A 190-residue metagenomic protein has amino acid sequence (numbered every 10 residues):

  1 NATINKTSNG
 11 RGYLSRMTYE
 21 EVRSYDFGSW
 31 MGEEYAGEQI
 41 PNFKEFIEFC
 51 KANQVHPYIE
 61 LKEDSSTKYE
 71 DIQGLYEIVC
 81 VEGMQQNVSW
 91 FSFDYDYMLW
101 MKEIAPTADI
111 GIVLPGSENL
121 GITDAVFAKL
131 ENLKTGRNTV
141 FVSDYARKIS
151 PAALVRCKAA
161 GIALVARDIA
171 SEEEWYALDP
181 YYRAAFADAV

Functional and structural regions predicted by a protein language model:
A2-S117, R137-A146, A160: Metal-dependent phosphodiesterase/phospholipase catalytic core, i.e., the His/Asp/Glu-rich active-site region
E33-A36, I112-V190: C-terminal active-site rim and adjoining tail of enzyme catalytic domains
